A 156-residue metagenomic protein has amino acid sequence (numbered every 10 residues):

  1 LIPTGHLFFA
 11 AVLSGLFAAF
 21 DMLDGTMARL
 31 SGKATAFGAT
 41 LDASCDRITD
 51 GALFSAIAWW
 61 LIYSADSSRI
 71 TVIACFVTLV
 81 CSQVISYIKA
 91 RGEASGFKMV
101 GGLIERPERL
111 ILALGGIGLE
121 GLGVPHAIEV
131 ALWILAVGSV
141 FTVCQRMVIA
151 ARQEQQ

Functional and structural regions predicted by a protein language model:
L1-V12, A18, A52-Q156: Hydrophobic alpha-helical transmembrane segments
S14-T26: Alpha-helical membrane segments and adjacent membrane-interface helices in multi-pass membrane proteins
L16, K33, F37, L41 (+2 more regions): Hydrophobic alpha-helical segments and helix-packing faces
D21, D42, T142: Conserved G/P- and acidic residue-centered "switch" motifs that form tight phosphate/ATP-binding loops in soluble
D24-D46, K98-I104: Juxtamembrane helix-capping/reentrant segments at transmembrane boundaries
A43-D50, R109: Membrane-embedded alpha-helical bundles that form the substrate/pore pathway in multi-pass transport systems
